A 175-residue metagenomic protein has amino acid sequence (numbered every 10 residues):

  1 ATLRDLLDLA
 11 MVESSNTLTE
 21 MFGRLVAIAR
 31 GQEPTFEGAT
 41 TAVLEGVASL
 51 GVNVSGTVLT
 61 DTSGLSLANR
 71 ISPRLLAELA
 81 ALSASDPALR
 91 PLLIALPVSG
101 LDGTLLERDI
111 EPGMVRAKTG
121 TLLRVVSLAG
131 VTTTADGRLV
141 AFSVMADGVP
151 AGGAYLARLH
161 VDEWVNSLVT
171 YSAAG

Functional and structural regions predicted by a protein language model:
A1-R90: A small/polar active-site loop signature that marks catalytic segments
S55-G175: C-terminal soluble interaction/assembly domains
